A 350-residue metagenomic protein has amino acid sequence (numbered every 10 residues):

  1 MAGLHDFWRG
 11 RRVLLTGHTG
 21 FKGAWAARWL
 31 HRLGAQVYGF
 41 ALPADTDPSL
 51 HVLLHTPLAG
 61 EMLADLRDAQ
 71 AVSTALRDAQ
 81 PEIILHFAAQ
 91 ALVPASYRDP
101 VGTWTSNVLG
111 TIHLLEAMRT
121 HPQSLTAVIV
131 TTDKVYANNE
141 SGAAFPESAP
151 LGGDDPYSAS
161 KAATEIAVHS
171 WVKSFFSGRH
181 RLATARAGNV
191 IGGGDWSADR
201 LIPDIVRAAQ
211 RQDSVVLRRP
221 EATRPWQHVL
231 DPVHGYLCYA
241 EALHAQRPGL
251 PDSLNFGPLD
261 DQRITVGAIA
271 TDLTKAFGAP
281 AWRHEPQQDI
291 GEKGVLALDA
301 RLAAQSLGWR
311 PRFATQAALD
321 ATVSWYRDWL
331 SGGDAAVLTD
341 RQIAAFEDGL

Functional and structural regions predicted by a protein language model:
M1-A187, A345-F346: N-terminal Rossmann-like NAD(P)+-binding domain of SDR-like oxidoreductases, especially those catalyzing
T16, L66, T105-V108, Y157 (+6 more regions): Short, solvent-exposed loop/helix junctions and linker helices that flank or host conserved functional motifs
A24, Q70, P203, G267-A268 (+1 more regions): Residue-level marker for well-ordered alpha-helical positions
R32-L33, A64, A209-L350: C-terminal substrate-binding subdomain of Rossmann-fold SDR/epimerase-dehydratase oxidoreductases
A44, D68, K134, N189 (+3 more regions): Residue-level detector of flexible, active-site-proximal loop/helix-junction positions within diverse enzyme catalytic
D45, A79, R119-T126, F175-R179 (+4 more regions): Short, charged helix-to-loop "capping" segments that act as catalytic/coupling loops
A69-Q70, E82, P94, V101 (+6 more regions): Residues in well-ordered alpha-helical elements
N139-A144, S148, P156, A162-H244 (+2 more regions): NAD(P)-dependent short-chain dehydrogenase/reductase
